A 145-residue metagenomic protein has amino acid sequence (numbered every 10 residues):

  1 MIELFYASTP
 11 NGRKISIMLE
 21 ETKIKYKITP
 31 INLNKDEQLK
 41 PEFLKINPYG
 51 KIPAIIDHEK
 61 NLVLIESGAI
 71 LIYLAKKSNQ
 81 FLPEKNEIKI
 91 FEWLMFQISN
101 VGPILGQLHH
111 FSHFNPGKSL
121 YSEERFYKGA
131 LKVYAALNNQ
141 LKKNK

Functional and structural regions predicted by a protein language model:
M1-R125, L131: GST-like domain detector, emphasizing the conserved glutathione-binding G-site in the N-terminal thioredoxin-like
Y134-K145: Hydrophobic alpha-helical bundle segments that form small-molecule/ligand-binding pockets
